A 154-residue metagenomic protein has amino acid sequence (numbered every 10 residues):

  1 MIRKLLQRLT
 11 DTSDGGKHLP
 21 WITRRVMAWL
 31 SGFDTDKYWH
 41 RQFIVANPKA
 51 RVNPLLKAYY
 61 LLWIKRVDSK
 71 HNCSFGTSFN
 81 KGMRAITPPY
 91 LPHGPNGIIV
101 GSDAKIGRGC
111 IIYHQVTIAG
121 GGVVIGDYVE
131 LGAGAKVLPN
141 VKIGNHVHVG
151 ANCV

Functional and structural regions predicted by a protein language model:
M1-Y128, G132-A135, N145: Domain-scale signature associated with acetyltransferase and cell-envelope carbohydrate enzymes
G126, G150-N152: Short alpha-helical linear motifs
A135-H146, C153-V154: Beta-rich strand-turn-strand
